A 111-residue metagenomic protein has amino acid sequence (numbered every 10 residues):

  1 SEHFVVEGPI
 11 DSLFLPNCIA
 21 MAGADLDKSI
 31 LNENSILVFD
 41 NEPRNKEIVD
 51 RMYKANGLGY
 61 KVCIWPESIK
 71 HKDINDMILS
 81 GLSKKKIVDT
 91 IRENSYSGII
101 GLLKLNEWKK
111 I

Functional and structural regions predicted by a protein language model:
H3, P9-I111: TOPRIM fold recognition
